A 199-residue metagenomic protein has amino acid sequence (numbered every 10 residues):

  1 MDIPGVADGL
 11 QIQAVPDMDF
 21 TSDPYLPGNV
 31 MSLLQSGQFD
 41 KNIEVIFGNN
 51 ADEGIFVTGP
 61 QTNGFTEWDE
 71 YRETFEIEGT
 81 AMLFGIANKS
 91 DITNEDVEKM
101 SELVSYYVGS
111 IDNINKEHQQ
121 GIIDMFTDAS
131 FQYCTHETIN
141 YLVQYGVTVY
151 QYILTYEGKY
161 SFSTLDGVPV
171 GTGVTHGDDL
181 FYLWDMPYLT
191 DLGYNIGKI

Functional and structural regions predicted by a protein language model:
D2-K198: Substrate-gating cap/lid region and adjacent catalytic-acid/histidine neighborhood within extracellular/lumenal
